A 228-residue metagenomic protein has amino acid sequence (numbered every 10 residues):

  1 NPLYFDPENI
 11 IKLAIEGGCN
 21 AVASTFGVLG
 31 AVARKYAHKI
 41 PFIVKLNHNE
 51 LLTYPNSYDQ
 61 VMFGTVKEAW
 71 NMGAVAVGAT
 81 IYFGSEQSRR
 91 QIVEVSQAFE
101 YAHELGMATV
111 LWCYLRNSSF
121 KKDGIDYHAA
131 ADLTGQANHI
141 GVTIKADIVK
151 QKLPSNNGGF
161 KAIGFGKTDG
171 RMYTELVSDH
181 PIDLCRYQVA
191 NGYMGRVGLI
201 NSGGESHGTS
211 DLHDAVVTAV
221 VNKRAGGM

Functional and structural regions predicted by a protein language model:
P2-I200, L212-G227: Alpha/beta enzyme core
G204-S210: A C-terminal functional module that forms or caps the active site or interfaces directly with catalytic machinery
